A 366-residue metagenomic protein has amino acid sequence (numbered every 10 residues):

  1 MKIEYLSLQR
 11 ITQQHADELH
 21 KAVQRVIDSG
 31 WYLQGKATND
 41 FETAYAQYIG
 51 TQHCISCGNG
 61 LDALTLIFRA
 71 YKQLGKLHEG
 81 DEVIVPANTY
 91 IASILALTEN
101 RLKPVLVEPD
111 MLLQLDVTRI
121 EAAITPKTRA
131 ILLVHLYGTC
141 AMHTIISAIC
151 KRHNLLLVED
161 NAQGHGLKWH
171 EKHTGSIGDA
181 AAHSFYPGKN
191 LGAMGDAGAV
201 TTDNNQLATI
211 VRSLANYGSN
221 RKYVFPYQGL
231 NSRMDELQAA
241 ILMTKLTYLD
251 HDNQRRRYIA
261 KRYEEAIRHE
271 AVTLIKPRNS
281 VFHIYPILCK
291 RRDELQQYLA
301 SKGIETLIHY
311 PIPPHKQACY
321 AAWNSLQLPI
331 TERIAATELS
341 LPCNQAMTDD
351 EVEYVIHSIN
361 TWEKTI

Functional and structural regions predicted by a protein language model:
M1-W31, K302, P342: N-terminal "arm"/small-domain region of PLP-dependent enzymes with the aminotransferase-like
Q9, K21, T38-T43, Y48-I55 (+6 more regions): PLP-dependent aminotransferase class I/II
W31, K36-E82, A96-N100, L106 (+1 more regions): Phosphate-binding glycine-rich loop
N88-I94: Conserved coil-to-alpha-helix start sites within the AMP-binding
N100, R152-H153, K302: Helix C-cap/helix->beta junction micro-motif
K103-L112, L307: Short beta-strand->loop structural element characteristic of the AMP-binding/adenylate-forming
M111-A193, A199-T201: Active-site phosphate-binding strand-loop segment of PLP-dependent enzymes
